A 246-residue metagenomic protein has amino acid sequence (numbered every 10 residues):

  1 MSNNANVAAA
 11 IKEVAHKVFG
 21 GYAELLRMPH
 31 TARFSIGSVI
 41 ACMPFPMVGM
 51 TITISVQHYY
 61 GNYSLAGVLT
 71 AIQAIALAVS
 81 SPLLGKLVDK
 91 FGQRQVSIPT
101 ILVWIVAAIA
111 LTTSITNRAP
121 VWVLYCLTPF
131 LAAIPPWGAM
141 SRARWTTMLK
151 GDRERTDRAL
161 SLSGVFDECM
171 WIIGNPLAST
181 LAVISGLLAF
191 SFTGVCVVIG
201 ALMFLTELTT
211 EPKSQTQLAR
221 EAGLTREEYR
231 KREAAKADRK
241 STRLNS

Functional and structural regions predicted by a protein language model:
K12-A78, R239-S246: Helix-loop boundary and gating motifs at the non-cytosolic
V39, P120-W137: Hydrophobic core of transmembrane alpha-helices in multi-pass small-molecule transporters, especially MFS/SLC-type
S80-Q93, A182: Helix-to-loop junctions at the C-terminal end of transmembrane segments in multipass secondary transporters
K90-L102: Cytoplasmic membrane-interface "Motif A"-like loop-to-helix N-cap segments of 12-TM Major Facilitator Superfamily
L102-R118: C-terminal ends and interior cores of transmembrane alpha-helices in multi-pass membrane transporters/permeases
P129-C169: Cytoplasmic helix-loop-helix junction between adjacent transmembrane helices in 12-TM secondary transporters
I173-T193: Transmembrane alpha-helix termini and helix-breaking/packing motifs in multi-pass membrane transporters
A189-T206: Symmetry-related core transmembrane helices of the 12-TM Major Facilitator Superfamily/SLC fold
